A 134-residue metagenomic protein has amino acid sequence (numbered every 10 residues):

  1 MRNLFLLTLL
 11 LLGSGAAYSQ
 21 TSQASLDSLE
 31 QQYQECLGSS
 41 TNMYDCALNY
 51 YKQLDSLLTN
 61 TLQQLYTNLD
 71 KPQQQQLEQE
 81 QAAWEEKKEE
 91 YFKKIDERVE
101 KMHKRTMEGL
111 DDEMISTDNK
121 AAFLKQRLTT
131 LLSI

Functional and structural regions predicted by a protein language model:
M1-R2, Q20: N-terminal capping/interface segment
N3-G13: Sec-dependent N-terminal signal peptides
G15-Y18: Short, low-complexity, intrinsically disordered N-terminal modules that encode targeting/processing signals
Q20-I134: N-terminal alpha-helical modules
